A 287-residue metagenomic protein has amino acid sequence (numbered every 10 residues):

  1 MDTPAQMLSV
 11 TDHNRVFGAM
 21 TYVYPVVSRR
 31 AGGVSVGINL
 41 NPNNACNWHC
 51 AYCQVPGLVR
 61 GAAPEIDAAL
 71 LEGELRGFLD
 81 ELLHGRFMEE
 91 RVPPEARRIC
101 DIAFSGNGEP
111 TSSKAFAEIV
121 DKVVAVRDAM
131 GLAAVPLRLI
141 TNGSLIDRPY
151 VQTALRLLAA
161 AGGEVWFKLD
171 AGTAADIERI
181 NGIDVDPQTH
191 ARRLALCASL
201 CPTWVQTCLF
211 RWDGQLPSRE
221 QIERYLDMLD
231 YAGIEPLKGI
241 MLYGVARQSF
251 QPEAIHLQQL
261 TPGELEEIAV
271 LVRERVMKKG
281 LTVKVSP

Functional and structural regions predicted by a protein language model:
M1-A31, G214-P287: Auxiliary Fe-S-binding modules of radical SAM enzymes
M1-N43, H49-A51, G57-E65, A69-L70 (+2 more regions): N-terminal [4Fe-4S]-dependent radical SAM core
N43, N107-E109, A171-G172: Short glycine-rich anion-binding loops that position phosphate/pyrophosphate groups of nucleotides and phosphorylated
V55-A161: Conserved Radical SAM active-site core
E65, A69, D184, Q258-E266: Short, conserved loop/turn and helix-capping segments at secondary-structure boundaries that abut family-defining
L71-L75, I119, H190, Q221 (+2 more regions): Hydrophobic alpha-helical membrane-association signature
S112-I255: Conserved AdoMet/S-adenosylmethionine-binding subsite of the radical SAM
